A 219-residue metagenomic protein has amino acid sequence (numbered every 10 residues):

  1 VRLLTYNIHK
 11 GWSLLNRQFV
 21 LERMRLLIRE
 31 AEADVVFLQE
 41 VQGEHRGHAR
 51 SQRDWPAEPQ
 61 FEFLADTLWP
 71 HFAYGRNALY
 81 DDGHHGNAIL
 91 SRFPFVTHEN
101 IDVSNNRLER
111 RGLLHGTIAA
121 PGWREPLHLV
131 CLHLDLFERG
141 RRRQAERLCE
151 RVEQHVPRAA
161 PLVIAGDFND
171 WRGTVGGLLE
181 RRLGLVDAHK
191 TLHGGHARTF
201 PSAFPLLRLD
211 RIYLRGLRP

Functional and structural regions predicted by a protein language model:
V1-V35, P56, E62, D66-T67 (+1 more regions): Active-site regions of metal-assisted phosphoester/phosphodiester hydrolases, unifying DNase/endonuclease modules
Q39-Q52: Active-site neighborhood of divalent metal-dependent phosphoester/pyrophosphate hydrolases
